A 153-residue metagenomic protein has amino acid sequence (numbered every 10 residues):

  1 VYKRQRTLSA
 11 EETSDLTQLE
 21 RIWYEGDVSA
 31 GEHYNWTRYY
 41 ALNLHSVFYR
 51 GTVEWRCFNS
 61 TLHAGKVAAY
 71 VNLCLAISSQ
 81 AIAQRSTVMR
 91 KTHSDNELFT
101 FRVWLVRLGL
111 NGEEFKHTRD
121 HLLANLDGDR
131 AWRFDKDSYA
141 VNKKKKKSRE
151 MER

Functional and structural regions predicted by a protein language model:
V1-Y2: Short, small-residue-biased leader/transition segments that mark boundaries at the very start of proteins
L8, E12-D15: Long, charge-rich alpha-helical interaction segments
L19-A83: Extended serine/threonine-enriched, polar tracts that run as long, contiguous segments within proteins
S79-N96: Flexible helix-coil linker/hinge segments at domain or subdomain boundaries
G112-K147: Long, highly charged low-complexity segments enriched in Glu/Asp and Lys/Arg with interspersed Ser/Thr
K147-R153: Non-Sec secretion/translocation targeting segments of pathogen effectors
